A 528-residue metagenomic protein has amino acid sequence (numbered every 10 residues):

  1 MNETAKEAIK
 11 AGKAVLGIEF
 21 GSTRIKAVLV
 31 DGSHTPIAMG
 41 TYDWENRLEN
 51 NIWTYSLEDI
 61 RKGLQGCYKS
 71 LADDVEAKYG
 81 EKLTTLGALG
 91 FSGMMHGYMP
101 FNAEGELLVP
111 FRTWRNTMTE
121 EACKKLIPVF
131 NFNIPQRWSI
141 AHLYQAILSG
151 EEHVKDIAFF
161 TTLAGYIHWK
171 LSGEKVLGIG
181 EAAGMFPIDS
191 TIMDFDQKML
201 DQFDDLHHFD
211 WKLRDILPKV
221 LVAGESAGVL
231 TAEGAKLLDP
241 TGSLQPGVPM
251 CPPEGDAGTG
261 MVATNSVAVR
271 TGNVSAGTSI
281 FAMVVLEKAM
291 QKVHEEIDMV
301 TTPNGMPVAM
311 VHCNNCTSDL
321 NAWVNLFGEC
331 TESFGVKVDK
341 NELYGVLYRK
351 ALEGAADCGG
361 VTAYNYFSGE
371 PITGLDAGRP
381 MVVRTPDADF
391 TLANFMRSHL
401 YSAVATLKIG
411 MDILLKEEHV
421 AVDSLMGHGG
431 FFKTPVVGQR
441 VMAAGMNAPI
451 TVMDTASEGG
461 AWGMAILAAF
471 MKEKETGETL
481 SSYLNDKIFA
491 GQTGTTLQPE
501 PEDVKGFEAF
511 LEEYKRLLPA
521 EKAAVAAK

Functional and structural regions predicted by a protein language model:
M1-V109, K124-K125, D156, R214 (+4 more regions): N-terminal glycine/serine-rich phosphate-binding loop of ATP-dependent small-molecule kinases, especially carbohydrate
N2-K10, L16-G17, L83, E121-R137 (+6 more regions): Active-site core segments that coordinate phosphate-bearing ligands/cofactors across diverse enzyme families
S22-R24, T113, P135, I297: Intrinsically disordered, low-complexity sequence elements enriched in Ser/Thr/Gly/Pro
E76-T113, N133-P135, H168-D189, L217-L230: Short beta-strand-loop/turn "lid" adjacent to the catalytic site in phosphate-handling enzymes
N116: Carbohydrate-associated surface elements
D205-K219: A conserved helix-loop-beta module that forms one wall/lid of the active-site cleft in ATP-utilizing catalytic domains
